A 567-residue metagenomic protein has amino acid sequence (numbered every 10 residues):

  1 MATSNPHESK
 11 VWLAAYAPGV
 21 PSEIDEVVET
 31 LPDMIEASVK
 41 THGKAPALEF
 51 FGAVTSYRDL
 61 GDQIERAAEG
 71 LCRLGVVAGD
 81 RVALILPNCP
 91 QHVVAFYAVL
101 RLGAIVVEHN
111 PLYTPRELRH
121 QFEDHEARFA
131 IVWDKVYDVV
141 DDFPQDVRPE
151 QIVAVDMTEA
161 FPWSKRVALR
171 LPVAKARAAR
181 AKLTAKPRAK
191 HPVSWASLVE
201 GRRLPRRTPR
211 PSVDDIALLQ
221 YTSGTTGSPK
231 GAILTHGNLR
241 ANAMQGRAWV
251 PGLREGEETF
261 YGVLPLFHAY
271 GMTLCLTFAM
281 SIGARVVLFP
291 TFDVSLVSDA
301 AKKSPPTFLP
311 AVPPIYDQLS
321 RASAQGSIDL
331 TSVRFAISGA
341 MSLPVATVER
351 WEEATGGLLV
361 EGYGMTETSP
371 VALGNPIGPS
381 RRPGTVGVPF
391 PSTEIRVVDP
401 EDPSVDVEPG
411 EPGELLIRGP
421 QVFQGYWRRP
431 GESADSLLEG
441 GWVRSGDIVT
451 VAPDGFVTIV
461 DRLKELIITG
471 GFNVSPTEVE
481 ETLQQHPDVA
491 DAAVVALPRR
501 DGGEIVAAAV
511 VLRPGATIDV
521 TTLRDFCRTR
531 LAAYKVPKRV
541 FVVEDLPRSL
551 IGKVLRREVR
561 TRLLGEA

Functional and structural regions predicted by a protein language model:
H7-L13, P18, D33-S56, L74: AMP-dependent adenylate-forming
D25-V27, K44-C89, V93-Y97, T114-R119: Conserved AMP-binding/adenylate-forming core of the ANL superfamily
L71-V76, R202-D214, L219-G262, I282-A284: Conserved adenylate-forming
R73-L74, R101-S197, P514: Structural core segment of the AMP-binding/adenylate-forming
Y113, H120, A130-V132, G419 (+7 more regions): AMP-binding/adenylate-forming catalytic core of the ANL superfamily
R240-T259, F267-F308, A322-S323: Conserved AMP-binding/adenylation subdomain of ANL enzymes
P306-A311, S320-R381, E394, S404: Gly/Ser/Thr-rich phosphate-binding loop
V388-S392, P403-S436, V474: Conserved ATP/PPi-binding loop(s) of AMP-dependent carboxylate-activating enzymes
